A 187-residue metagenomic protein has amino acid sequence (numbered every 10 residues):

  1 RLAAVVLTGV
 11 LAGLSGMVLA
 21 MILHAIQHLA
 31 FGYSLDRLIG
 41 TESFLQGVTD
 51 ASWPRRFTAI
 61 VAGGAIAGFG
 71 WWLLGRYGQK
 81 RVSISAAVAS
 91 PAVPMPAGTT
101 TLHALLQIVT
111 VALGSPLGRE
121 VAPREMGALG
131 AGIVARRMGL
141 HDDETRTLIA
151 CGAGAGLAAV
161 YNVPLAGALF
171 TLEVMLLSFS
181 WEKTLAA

Functional and structural regions predicted by a protein language model:
R1-A187: Alpha-helical transmembrane segments and immediately membrane-proximal extracytoplasmic
